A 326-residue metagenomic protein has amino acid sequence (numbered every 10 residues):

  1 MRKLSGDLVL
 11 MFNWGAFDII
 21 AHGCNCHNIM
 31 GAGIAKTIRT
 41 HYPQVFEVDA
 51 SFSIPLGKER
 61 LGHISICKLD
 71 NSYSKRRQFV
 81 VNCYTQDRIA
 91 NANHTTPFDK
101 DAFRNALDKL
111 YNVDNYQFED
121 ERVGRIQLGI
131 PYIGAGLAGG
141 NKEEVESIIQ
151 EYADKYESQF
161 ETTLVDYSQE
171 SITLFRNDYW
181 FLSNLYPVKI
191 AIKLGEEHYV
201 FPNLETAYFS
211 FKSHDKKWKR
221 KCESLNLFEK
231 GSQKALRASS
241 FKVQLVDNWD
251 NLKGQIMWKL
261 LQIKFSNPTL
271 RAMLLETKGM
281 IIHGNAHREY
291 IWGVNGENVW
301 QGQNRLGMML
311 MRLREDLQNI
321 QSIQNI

Functional and structural regions predicted by a protein language model:
M1-S171, I326: Macrodomain-like recognition of ADP-ribose-binding/processing modules
E170-I326: Charged, low-complexity intrinsically disordered segments
